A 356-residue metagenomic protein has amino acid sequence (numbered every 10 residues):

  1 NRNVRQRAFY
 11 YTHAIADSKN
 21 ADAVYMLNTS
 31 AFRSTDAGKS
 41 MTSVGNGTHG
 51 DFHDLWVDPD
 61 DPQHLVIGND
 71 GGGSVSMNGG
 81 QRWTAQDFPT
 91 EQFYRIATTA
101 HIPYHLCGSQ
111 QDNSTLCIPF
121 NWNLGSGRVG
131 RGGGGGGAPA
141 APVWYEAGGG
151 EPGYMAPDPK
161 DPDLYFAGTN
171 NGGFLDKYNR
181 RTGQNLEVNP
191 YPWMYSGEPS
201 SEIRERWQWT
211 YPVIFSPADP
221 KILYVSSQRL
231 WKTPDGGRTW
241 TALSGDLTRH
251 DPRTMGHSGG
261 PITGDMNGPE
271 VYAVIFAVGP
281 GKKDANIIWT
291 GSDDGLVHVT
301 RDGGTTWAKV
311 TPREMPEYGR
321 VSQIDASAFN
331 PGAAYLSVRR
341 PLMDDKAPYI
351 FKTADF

Functional and structural regions predicted by a protein language model:
N1-F356: Beta-propeller blade termini and top-face loops
